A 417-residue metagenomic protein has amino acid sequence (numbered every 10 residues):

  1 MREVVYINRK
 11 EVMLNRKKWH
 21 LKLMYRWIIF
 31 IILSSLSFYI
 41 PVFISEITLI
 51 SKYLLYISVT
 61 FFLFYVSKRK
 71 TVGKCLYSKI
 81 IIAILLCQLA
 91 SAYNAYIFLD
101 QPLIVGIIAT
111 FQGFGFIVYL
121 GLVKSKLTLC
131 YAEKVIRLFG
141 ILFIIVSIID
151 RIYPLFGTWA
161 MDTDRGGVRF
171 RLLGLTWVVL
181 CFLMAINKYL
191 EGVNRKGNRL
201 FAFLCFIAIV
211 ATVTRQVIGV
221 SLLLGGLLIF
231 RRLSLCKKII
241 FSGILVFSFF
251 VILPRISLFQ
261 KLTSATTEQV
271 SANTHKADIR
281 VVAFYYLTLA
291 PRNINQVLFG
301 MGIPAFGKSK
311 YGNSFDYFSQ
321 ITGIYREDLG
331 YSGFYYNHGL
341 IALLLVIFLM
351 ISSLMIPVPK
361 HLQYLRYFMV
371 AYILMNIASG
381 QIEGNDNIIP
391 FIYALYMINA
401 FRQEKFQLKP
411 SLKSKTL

Functional and structural regions predicted by a protein language model:
R2-E268, S309, Q320-K413: Hydrophobic transmembrane helix bundles of membrane-integrated enzymes that assemble and modify cell-envelope
N273-H338: Long extracytoplasmic/lumenal interhelical loops at the membrane interface of multi-pass membrane proteins
K415-L417: Transmembrane helical bundles and short interhelical boundary loops of multi-pass, membrane-embedded
